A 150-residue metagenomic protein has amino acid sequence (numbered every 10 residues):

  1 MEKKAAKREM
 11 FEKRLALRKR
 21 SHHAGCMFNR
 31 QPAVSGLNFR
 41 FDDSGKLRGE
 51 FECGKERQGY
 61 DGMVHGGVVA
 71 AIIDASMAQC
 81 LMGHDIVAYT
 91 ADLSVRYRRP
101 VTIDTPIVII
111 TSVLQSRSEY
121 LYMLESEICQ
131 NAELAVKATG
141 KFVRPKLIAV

Functional and structural regions predicted by a protein language model:
M1-A16, V101-I103, L114-V150: HotDog/MaoC-like acyl-thioester-processing domains
M1-K55: Non-catalytic linker/capping segments at the edges of enzyme domains
R40-D42, S112-S116: Short beta-strand micro-motifs enriched in acidic
R48-E50, S94, V108-I110, M123-E125 (+1 more regions): Beta-strand secondary-structure signal
R48-I72: A conserved, well-ordered hydrophobic junction motif at loop->secondary-structure transitions
F51-C53, Y97, R144: Hydrophobic residues in beta-strands and at strand termini
A75-V113, F142: Hydrophobic beta-strand-centered segment that forms part of the acyl-chain substrate-binding groove
